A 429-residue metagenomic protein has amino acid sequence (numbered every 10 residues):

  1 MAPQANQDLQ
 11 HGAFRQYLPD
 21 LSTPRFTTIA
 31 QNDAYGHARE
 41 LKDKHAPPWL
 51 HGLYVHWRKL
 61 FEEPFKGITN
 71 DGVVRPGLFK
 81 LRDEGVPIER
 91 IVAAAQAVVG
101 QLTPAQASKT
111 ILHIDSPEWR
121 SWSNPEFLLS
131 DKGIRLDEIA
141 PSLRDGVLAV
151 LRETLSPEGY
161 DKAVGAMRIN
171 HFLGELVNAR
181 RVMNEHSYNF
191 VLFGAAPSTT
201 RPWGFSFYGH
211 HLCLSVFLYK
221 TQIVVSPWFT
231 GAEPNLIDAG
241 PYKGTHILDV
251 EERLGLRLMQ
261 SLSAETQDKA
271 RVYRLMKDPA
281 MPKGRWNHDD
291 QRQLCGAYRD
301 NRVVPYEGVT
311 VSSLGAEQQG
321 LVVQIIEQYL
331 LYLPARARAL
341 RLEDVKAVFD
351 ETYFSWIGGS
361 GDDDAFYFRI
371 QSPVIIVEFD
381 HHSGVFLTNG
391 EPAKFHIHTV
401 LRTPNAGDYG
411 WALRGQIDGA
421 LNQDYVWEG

Functional and structural regions predicted by a protein language model:
A2-S156, D161-G429: A cross-kingdom marker for long, charged
